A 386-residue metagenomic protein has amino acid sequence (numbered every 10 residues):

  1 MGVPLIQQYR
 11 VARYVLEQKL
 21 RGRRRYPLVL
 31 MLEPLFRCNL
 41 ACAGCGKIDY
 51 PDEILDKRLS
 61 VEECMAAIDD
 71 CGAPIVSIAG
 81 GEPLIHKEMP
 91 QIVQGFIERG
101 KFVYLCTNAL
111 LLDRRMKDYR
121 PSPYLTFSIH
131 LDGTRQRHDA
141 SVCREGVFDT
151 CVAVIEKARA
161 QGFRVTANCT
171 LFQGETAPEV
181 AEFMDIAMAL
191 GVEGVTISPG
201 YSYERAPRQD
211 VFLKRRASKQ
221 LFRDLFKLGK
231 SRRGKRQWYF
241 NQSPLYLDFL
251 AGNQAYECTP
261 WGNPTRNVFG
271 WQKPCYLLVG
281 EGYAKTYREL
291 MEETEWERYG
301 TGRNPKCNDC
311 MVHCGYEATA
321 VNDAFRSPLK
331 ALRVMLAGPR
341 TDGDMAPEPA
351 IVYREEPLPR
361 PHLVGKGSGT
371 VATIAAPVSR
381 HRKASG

Functional and structural regions predicted by a protein language model:
M1, L59-S60, R99, S128-D132 (+6 more regions): Radical SAM enzyme [4Fe-4S]-AdoMet core and its adjacent flexible, acidic and glycine-rich loops/tails across
G2-D118, S122-P123, D323, A337: Conserved alpha-helical substructure of the radical SAM core
L28-E33, Q242-Y246, L290-T301: Short, intrinsically disordered, charge-biased short linear motifs at domain edges
R37, A41, E257, K306-D309: The −1 position to Zn-ligating cysteines in a subset of zinc-ribbon hairpins
G44-C45, D49-D52, T265, G282 (+2 more regions): Cys/His-rich zinc-coordinating "finger/knuckle" motifs
I48, A79, H130, S198 (+2 more regions): Conserved residues at the C-terminal ends of beta-strands
R115, R137-A140: Short, charged, surface-exposed secondary-structure boundary motifs
Q272-G386: Flexible mid-to-C-terminal extensions adjoining Fe-S/redox cofactors in radical SAM and related proteins
